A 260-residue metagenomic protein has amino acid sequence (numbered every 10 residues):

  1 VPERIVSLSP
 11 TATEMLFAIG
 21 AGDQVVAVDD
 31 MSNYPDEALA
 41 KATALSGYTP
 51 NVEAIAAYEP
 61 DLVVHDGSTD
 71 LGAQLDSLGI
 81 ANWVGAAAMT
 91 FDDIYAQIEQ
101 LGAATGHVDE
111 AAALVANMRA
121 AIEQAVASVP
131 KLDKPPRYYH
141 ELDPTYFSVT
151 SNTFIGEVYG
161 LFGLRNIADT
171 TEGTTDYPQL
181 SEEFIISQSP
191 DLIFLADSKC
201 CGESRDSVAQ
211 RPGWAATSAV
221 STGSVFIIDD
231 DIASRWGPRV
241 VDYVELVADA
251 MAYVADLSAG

Functional and structural regions predicted by a protein language model:
R4, L71-F147, A168-T170, Q188 (+1 more regions): Extracytoplasmic substrate-binding proteins
R4-S68, I80, L164-I167: A short, structured surface patch at a secondary-structure boundary
S9, G67, P144, L192 (+2 more regions): Short secondary-structure boundary segments
T11-M15, A21, N51, G67 (+12 more regions): Stable alpha-helical elements in mature extracytoplasmic
T13-A18, N33-A38, Y146-T150, F194-L195 (+2 more regions): Short, solvent-exposed loop/turn elements at domain surfaces
V52-P60, S77-L78, Q179-S189: Short helices/loops that flank or line small-molecule/ion binding pockets
D70-S77, D191-R211, A215: A ligand-binding cleft/hinge motif common to bilobed small-molecule-binding domains
N152-Y177, I227: His/Asp/Glu-enriched short active-site or ligand-binding loop at hydrolase and phosphoryl-transfer sites
